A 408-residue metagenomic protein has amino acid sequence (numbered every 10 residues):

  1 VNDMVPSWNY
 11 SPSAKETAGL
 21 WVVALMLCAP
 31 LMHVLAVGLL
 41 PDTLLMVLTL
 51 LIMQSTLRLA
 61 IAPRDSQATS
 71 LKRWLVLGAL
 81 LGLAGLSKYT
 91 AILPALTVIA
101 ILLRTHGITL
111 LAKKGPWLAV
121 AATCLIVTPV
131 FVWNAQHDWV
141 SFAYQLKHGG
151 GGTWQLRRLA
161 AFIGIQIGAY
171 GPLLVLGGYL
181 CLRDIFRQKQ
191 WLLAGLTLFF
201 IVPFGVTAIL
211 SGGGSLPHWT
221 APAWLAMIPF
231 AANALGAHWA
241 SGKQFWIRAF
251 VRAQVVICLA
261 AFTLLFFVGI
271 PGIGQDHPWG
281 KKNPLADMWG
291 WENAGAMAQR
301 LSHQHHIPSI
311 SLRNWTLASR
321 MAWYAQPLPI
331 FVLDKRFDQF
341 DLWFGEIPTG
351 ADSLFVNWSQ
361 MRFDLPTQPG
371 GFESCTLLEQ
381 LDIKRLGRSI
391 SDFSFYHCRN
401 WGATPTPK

Functional and structural regions predicted by a protein language model:
V1-C28, V47: Transmembrane-helix signature of polytopic, membrane-embedded enzymes that assemble or transfer cell-envelope glycans
N9, S13, I52-W74, L180-F186: Membrane-interface transmembrane helices that cradle and orient dolichyl/undecaprenyl
G19-P30, Q54, L81, G85 (+1 more regions): Short helix- or helix-capping micro-motifs that position conserved polar/aromatic residues at function-defining sites
M32-H33, G85, T197-W219, A232 (+1 more regions): Transmembrane-helix signature of polytopic, lipid-linked glycan biosynthesis machinery
V34-L44: Short acidic/glycine- and proline-prone juxtamembrane loop motifs at membrane-interface regions of multi-pass membrane
L35, L176, G213-W246, Q254: Hydrophobic/aromatic-rich transmembrane helices and adjacent perimembrane loops
L83, P94-Q190, F199-G213: Transmembrane-lumen/periplasm boundary regions of multi-pass, lipid-linked membrane glycan transferases
K243-H306, W315-F331, K335-D338, F355-P407: Membrane-proximal, lumen/periplasm-facing interface regions of secretory-pathway glyco- and lipid-modifying enzymes
